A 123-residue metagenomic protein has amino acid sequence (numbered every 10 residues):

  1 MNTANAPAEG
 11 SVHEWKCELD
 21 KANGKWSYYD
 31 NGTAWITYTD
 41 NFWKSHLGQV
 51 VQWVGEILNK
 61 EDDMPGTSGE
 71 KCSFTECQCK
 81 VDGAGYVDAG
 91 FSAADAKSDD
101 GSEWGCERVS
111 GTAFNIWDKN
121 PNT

Functional and structural regions predicted by a protein language model:
M1-T123: Exposed, interaction-prone regions of secreted/extracellular proteins
